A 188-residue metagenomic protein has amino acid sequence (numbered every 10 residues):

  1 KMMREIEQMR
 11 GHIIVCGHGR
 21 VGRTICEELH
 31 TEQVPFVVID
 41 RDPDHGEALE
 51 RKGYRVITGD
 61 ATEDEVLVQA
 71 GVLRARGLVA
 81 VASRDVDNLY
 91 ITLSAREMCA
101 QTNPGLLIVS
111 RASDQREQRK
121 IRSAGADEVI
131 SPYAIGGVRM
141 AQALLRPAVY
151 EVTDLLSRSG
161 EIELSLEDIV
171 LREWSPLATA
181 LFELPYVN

Functional and structural regions predicted by a protein language model:
K1-N188: Cytosolic regulatory regions of ion transport systems
